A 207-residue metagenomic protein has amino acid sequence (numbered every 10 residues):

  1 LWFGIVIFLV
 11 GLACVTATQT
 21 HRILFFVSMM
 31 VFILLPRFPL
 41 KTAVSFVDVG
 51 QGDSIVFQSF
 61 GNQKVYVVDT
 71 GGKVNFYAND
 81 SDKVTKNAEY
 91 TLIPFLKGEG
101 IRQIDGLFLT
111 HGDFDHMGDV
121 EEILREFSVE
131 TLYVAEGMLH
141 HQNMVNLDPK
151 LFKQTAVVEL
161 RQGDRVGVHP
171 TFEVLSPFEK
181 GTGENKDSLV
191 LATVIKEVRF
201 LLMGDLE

Functional and structural regions predicted by a protein language model:
L1-E207: Non-globular, low-confidence helical/coil segments that flank catalytic cores
